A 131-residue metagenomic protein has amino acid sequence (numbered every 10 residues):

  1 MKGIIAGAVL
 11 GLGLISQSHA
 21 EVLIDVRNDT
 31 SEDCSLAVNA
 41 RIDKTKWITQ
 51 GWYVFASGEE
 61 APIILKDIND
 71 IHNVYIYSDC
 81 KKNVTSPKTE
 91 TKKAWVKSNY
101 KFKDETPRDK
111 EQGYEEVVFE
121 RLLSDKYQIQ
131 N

Functional and structural regions predicted by a protein language model:
I4-S16: Sec-dependent N-terminal signal peptides
S18-D29, D33-I68, Y75-N131: Intrinsically disordered, low-complexity segments enriched in small/polar residues
